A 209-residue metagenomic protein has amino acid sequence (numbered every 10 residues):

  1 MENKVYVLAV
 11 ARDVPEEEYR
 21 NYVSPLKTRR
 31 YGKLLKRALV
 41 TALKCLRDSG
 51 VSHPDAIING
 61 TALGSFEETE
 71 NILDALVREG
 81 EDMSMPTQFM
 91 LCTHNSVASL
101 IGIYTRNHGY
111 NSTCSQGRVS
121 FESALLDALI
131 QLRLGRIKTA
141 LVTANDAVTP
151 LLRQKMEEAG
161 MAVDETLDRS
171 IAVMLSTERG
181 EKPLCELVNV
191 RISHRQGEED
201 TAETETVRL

Functional and structural regions predicted by a protein language model:
M1-Y110, S115-E122, I130-L134, T143-L209: Conserved "HGTGT" condensation-loop signature of ketosynthase/thiolase-family condensing enzymes that catalyze
L125: Short-chain dehydrogenase/reductase
